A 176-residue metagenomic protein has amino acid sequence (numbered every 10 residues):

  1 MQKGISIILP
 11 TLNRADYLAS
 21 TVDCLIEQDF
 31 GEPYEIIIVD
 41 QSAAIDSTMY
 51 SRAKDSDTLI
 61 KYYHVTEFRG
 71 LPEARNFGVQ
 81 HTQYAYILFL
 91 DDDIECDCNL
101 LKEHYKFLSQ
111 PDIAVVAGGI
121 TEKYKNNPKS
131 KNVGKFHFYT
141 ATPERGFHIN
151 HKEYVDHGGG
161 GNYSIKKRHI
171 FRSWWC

Functional and structural regions predicted by a protein language model:
M1-E27: N-proximal low-complexity "stem/linker" segments adjacent to membrane-targeting elements
V22-H64: Acidic donor-binding segment of Leloir-type glycosyltransferases
V65-T82: Glycine-rich, basic loop-to-helix element that forms the pyrophosphate-binding segment of sugar-nucleotide handling
Q83-Y84, G159-S173: Conserved nucleotide-sugar donor-binding and metal-coordinating catalytic region shared by glycosyltransferases
I87: Short aromatic/hydrophobic "clamp" motif used to bind/position activated sugar donors
D91-E95: The conserved acidic donor/metal-binding loop of glycosyltransferases
N99-N132: Conserved donor NDP-sugar-binding/catalytic core segment of glycosyltransferases
K135-V155: Short, flexible, basic/aromatic active-site loop/helix in glycosyltransferases
